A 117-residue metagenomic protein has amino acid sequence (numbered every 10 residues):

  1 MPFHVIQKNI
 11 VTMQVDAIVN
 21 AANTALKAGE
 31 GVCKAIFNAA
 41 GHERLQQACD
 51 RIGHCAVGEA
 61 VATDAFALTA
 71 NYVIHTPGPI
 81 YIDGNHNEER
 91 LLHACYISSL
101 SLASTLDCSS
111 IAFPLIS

Functional and structural regions predicted by a protein language model:
M1-S117: Macrodomain-like recognition of ADP-ribose-binding/processing modules
